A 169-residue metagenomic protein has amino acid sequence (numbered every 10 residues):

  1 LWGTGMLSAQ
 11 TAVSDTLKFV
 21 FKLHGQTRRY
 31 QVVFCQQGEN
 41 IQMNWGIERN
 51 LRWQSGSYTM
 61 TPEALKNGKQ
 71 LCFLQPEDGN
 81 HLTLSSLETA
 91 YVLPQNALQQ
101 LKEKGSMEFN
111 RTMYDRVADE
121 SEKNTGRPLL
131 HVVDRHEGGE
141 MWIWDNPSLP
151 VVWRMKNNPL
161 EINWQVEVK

Functional and structural regions predicted by a protein language model:
L1-W2: Sec-dependent N-terminal signal peptides
G5-K169: Acidic, serine/threonine-rich low-complexity disordered tracts
